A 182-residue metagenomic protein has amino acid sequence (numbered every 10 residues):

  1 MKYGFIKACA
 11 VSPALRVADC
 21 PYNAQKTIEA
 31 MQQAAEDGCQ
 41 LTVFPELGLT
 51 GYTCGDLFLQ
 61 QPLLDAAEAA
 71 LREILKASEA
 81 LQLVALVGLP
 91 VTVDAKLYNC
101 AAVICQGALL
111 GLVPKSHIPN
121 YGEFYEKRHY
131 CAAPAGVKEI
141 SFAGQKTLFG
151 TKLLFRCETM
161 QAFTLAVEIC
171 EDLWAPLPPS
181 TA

Functional and structural regions predicted by a protein language model:
M1-A182: Enzyme catalytic cores with a strong preference for nitrogen-chemistry domains
